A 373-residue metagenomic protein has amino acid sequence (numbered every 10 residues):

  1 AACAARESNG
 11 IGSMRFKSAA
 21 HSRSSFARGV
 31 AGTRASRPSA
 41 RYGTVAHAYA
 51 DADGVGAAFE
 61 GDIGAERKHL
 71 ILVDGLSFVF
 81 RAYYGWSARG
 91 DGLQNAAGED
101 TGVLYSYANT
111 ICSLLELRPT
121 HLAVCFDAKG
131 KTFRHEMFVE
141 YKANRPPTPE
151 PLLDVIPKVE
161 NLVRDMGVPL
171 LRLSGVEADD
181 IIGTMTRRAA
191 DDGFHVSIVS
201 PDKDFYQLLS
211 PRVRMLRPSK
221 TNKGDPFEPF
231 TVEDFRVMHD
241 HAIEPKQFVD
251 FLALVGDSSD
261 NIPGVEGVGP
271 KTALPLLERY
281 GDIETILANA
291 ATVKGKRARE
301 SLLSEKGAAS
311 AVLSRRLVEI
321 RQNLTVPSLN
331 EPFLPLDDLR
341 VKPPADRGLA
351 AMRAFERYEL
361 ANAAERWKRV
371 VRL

Functional and structural regions predicted by a protein language model:
A1-G32: N-terminal chloroplast transit peptides
V30, P38-A52: N-terminal mitochondrial targeting presequences
H47-H69, R316-L373: Low-complexity, acidic/Ser/Thr- and charged residue-rich accessory regions of DNA metabolism proteins
Y49-P169: Domain-level signal for Mg2+-assisted phosphodiester chemistry and nucleotide/NA-binding surfaces in nucleic-acid
L93-Q94, A143-S328: Extended two-metal-dependent nuclease catalytic cores across DNA- and RNA-processing enzymes
A97-D100, P149, E266, L276 (+3 more regions): Hydrophobic alpha-helical scaffolding
T120, K271, A361: Short acidic/polar active-site loop segments enriched in Thr and Asp
